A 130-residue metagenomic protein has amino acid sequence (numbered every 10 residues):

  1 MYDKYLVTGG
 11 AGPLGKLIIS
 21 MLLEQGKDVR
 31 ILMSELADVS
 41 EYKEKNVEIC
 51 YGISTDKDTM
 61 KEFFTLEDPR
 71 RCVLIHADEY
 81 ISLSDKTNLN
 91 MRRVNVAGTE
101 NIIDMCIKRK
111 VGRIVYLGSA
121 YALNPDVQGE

Functional and structural regions predicted by a protein language model:
D3-Q25: N-terminal Rossmann NAD(P)H-binding glycine-rich loop of SDR-like oxidoreductase domains
K4, R71-V73, R113: Structural motif
V29-L32, I114: Short beta-strand "acidic-cap" motif of Rossmann-like dinucleotide-binding folds
L32-A37, I53-S54: N-terminal Rossmann-fold cofactor-binding loop
E41-K43, V47, Y51-A97, M105 (+1 more regions): NAD(P)H-binding glycine-rich loop region in Rossmannoid oxidoreductase-like domains and their noncatalytic homologs
D78, V115-S119: Active-site beta-alpha turn of Rossmann-fold NAD(P)-dependent dehydrogenases/reductases
M105-G112: A short helix-coil junction within the Rossmann-fold of NAD(P)-dependent oxidoreductases
A120-E130: Active-site "gating" loop of Rossmann-like NAD(P)-dependent oxidoreductase/epimerase domains
